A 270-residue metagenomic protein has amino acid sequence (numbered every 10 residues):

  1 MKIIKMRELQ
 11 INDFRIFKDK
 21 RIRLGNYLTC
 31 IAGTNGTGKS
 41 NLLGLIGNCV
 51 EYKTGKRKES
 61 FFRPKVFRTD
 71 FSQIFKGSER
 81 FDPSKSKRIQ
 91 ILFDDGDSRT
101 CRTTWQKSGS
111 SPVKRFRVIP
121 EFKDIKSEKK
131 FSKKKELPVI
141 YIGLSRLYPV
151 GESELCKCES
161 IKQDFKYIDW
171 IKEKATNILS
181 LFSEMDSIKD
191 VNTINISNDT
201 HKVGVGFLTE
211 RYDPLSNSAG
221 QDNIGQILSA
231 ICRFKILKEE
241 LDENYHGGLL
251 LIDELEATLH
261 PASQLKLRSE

Functional and structural regions predicted by a protein language model:
M1-E152, C156, I161-W170: P-loop NTPase switch/coupling surface
K2-G38, L45-E51, P214-E270: Switch/communication elements of ASCE P-loop NTPase nucleotide-binding domains
L144-G225, S229-L249: Extended helical coiled-coil dimerization/tether regions that scaffold and oligomerize large DNA-maintenance assemblies
